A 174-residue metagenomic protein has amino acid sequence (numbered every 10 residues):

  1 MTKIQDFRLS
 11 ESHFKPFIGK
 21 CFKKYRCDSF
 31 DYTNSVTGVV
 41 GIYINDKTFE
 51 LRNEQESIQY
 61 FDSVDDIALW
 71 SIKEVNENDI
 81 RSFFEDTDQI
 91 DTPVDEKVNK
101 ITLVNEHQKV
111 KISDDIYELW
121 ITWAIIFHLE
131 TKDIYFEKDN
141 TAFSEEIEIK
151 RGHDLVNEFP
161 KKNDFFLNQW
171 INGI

Functional and structural regions predicted by a protein language model:
M1-I174: Surface-exposed, interaction-prone regions used to assemble/regulate multi-protein complexes
